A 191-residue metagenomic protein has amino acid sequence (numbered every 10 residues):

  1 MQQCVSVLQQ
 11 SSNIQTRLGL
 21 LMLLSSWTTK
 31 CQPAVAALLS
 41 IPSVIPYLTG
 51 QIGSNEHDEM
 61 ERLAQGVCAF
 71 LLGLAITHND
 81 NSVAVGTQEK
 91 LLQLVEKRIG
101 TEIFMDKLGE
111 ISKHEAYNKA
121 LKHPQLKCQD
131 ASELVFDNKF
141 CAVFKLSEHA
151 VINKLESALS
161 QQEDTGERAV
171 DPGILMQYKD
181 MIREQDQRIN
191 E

Functional and structural regions predicted by a protein language model:
M1-E191: Alpha-solenoid helical-repeat scaffold
